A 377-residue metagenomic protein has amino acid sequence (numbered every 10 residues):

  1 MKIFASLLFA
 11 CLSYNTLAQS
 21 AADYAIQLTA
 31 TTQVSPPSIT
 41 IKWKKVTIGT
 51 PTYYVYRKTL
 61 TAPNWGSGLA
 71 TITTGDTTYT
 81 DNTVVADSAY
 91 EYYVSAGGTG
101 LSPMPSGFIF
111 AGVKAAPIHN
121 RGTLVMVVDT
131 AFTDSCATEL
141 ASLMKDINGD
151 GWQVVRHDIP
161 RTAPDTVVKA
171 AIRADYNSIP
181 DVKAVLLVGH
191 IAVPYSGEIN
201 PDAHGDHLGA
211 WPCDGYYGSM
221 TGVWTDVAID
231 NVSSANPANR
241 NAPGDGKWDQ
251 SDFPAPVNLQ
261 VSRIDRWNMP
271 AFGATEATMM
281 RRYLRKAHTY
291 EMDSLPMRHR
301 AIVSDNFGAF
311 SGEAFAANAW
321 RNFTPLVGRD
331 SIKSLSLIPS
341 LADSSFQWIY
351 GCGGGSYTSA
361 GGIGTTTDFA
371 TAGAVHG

Functional and structural regions predicted by a protein language model:
M1-A21: Bacterial Sec-dependent N-terminal signal peptides
F4, L17, K44-T47, T59-L60 (+2 more regions): Residue-level detector of intrinsically disordered/flexible regions characterized by low predicted structural confidence
Q19-T50, A86, T99-H119: Pro/Thr/Ser/Gly-rich low-complexity, intrinsically disordered linker/stalk tracts
I26-A30, I39-W43, Y53-V55, Y92-V94 (+3 more regions): Hydrophobic beta-strand residues in large extracellular and virion-surface proteins
T40, T52, T71, T78 (+2 more regions): Well-ordered beta-strand positions in beta-sheet-rich domains
P51-S88, T99-G100: Recognizes extended acidic, P/S/T-rich segments that occur within or adjacent to Ig-like beta-sandwich modules
T80-E91, S95-G377: Cysteine-dependent hydrolase recognition
